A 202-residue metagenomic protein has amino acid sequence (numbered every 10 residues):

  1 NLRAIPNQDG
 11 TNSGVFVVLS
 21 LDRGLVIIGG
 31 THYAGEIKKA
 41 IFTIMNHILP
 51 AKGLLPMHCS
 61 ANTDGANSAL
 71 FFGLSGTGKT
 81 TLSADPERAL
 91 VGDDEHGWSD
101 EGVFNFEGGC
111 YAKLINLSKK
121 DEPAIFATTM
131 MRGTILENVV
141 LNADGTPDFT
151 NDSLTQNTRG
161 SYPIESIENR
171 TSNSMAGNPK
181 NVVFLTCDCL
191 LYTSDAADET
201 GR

Functional and structural regions predicted by a protein language model:
N1-V26: Long, basic/Gly/Ser/Thr-rich N-terminal segments that mediate initial subcellular attachment or targeting
K38-P56: N-terminal pre-Walker A segment at the start of P-loop NTPase domains
G53-L55, C59-A66: Phosphate-binding P-loop
A66-A89: Glycine-rich phosphate-binding P-loop
S99-T150: Conserved nucleotide-sensing/catalytic segment adjacent to the nucleotide-binding pocket in NTP-handling enzymes
V139-C187: Glycine-rich phosphate-binding loop used to anchor ATP phosphates in small-molecule kinases, encompassing both
Y192-G201: Single conserved hydrophobic/aromatic residue that forms the stacking wall/gate of nucleotide- or nucleobase-binding
